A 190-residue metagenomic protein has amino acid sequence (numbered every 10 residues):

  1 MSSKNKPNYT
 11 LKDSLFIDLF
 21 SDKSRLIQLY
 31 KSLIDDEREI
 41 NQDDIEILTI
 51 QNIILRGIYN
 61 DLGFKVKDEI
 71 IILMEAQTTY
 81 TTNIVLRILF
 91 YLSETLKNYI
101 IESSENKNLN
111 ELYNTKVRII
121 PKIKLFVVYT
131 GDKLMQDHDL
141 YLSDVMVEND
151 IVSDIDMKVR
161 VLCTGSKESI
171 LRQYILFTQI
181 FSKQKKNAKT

Functional and structural regions predicted by a protein language model:
M1-T190: Conserved single-residue anchors adjacent to enzymatic active/cofactor-binding motifs
